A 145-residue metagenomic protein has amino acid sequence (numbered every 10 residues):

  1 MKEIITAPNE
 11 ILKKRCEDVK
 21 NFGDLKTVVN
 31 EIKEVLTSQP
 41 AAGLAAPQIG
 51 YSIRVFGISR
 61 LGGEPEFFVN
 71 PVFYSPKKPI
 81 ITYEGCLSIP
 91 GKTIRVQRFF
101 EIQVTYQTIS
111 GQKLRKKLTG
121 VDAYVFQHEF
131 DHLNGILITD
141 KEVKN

Functional and structural regions predicted by a protein language model:
M1-N145: Positively charged
